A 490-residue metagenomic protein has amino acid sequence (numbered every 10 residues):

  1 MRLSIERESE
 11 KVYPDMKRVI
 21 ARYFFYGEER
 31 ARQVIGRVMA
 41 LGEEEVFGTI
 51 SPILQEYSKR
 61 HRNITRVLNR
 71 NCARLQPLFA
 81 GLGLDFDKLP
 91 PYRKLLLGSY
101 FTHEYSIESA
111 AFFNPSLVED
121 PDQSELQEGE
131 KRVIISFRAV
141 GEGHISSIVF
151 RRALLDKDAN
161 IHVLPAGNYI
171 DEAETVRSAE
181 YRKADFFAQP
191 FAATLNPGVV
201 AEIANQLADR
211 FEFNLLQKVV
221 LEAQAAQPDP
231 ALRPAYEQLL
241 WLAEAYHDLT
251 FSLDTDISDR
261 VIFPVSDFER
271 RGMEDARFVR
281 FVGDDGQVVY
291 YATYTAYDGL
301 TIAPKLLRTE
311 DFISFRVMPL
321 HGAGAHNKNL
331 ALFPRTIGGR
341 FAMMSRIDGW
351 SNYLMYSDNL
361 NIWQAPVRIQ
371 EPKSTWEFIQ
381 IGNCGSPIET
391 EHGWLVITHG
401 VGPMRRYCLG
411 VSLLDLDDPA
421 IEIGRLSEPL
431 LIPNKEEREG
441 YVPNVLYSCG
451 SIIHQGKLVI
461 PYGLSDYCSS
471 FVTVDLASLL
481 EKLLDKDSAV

Functional and structural regions predicted by a protein language model:
M1-R271, V279-A331, R335-I379, E389-Y441 (+1 more regions): Beta-rich carbohydrate-recognition and catalytic domains
F278, A331-P334, C384-S386, S448-I453: Beta-rich, blade/repeat-based domains predominating in secreted/periplasmic proteins but also intracellular
W376-C384, N444-Y447: Donor nucleotide-activated moiety binding/catalytic core segment of transferases that use nucleotide-activated donors
E437-S451: A conserved acidic, glycine/proline-rich C-terminal tail/linker
G456-V459: Low-complexity, intrinsically disordered Gly/Pro/Thr-rich segments
